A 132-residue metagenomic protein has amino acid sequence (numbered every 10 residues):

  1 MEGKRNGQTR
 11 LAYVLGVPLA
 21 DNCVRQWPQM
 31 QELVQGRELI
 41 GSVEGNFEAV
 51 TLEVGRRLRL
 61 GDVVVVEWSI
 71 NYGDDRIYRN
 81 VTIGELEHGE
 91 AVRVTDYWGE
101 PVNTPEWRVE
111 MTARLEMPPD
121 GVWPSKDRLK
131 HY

Functional and structural regions predicted by a protein language model:
M1-Y132: C-terminal and inter-domain tail/linker signature
